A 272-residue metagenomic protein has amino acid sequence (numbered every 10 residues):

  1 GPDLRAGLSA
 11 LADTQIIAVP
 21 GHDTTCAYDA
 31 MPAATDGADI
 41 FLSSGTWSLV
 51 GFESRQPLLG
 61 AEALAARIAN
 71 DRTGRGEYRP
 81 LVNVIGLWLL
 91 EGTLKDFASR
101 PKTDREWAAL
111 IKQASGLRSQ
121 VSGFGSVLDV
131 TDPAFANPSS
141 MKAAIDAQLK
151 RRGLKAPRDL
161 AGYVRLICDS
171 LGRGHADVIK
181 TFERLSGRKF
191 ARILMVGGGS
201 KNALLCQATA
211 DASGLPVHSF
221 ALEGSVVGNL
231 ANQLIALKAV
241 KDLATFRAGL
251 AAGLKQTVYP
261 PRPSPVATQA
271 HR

Functional and structural regions predicted by a protein language model:
L4: Anionic-ligand anchoring segments at beta-strand to alpha-helix junctions in alpha/beta enzyme folds, i.e., glycine
G7-R192, K201-S225, A231-P261: Active-site core segments that coordinate phosphate-bearing ligands/cofactors across diverse enzyme families
V121, V266-A267: Acidic, Ala/Val/Gly-enriched low-complexity intrinsically disordered segments
Q269-R272: Charge-patterned, long linear interaction tracts outside catalytic cores
